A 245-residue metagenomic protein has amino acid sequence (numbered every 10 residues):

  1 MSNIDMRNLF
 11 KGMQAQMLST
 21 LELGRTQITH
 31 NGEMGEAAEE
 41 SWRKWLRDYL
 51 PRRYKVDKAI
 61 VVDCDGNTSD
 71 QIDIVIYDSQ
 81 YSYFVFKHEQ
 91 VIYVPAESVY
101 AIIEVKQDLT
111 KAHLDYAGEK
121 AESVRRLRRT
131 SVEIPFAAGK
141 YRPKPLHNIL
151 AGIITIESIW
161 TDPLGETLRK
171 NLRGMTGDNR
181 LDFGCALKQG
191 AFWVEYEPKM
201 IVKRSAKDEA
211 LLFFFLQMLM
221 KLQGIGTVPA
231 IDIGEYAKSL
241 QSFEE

Functional and structural regions predicted by a protein language model:
M1-Q71, I76-E245: Intrinsically disordered, low-complexity Ser/Thr/Pro/Gly-rich regulatory segments
